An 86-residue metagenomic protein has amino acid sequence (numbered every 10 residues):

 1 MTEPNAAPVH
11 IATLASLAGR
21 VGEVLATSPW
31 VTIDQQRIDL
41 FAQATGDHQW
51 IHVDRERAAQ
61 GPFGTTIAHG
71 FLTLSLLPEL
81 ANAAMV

Functional and structural regions predicted by a protein language model:
T2-V86: Hot-dog-fold acyl-thioester-processing enzymes
